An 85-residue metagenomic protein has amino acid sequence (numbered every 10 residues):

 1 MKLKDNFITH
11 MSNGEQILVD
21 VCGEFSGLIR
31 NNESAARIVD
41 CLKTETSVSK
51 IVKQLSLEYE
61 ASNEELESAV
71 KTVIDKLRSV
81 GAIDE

Functional and structural regions predicted by a protein language model:
M1-A36, D40: Acidic, low-complexity/disordered tracts enriched in E/D and polar residues
E24-E85: Long, charge-rich, low-complexity alpha-helical segments
